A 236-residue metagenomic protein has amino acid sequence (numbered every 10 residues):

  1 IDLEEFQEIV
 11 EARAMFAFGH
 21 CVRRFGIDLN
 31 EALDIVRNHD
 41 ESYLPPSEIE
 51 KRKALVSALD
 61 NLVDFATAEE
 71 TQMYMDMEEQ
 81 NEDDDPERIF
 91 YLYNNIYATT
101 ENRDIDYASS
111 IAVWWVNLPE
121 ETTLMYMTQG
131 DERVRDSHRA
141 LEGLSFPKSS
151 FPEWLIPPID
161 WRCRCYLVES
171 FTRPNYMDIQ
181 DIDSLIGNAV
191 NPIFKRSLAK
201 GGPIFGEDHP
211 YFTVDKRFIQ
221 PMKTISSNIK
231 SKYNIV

Functional and structural regions predicted by a protein language model:
I1-D160, V168-V236: Domain-core detector
